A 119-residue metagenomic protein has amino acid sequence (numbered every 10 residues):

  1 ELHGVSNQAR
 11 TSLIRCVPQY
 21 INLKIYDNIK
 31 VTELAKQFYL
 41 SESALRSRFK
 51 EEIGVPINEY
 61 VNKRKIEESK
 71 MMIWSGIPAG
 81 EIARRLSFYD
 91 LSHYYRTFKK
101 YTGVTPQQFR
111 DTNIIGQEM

Functional and structural regions predicted by a protein language model:
E1-Q19, K36, L40-R46: An amphipathic alpha-helical interaction segment
Q19, L23, N28, T32 (+2 more regions): Terminal helix-turn-helix DNA-binding modules in bacterial transcription factors
E42, A79, D90, T105-P106: Residue-level detector of short coil/turn "hinge" positions at structural boundaries
K99, G103, Q107, D111-I114: A short, amphipathic alpha-helical segment
